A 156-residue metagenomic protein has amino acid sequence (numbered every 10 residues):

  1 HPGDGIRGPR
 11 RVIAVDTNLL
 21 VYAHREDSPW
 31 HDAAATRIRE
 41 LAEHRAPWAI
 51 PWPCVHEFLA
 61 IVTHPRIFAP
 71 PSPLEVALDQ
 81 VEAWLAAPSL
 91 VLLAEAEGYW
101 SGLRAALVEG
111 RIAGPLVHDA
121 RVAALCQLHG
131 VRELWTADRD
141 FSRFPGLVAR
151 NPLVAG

Functional and structural regions predicted by a protein language model:
H1-I50, P65-D79, G156: Short, well-structured N-terminal submotif of metal-dependent ribonuclease cores
H1-V12, A123-G156: Acidic, PIN/NYN-like endoribonuclease modules and their adjacent C-terminal/linker elements
D16, D119, D138: Acidic active-site catalytic centers that drive phospho-/nucleotidyl reactions and related ester hydrolyses
Y22-H24, I61, F144, P152: Residues that scaffold the ATP/ADP-binding catalytic core of kinase and kinase-like folds
E40-L41, W84, A106, G110: Hydrophobic helix-cap positions at the C-terminus of alpha-helices in RecA-like/P-loop ATPase nucleotide-binding cores
A49-P53, T136-A137: Short beta-strand segments at enzyme active-site cores
P71, S89-L134: Active-site neighborhoods of divalent-metal-dependent phosphate/nucleic-acid chemistry enzymes
